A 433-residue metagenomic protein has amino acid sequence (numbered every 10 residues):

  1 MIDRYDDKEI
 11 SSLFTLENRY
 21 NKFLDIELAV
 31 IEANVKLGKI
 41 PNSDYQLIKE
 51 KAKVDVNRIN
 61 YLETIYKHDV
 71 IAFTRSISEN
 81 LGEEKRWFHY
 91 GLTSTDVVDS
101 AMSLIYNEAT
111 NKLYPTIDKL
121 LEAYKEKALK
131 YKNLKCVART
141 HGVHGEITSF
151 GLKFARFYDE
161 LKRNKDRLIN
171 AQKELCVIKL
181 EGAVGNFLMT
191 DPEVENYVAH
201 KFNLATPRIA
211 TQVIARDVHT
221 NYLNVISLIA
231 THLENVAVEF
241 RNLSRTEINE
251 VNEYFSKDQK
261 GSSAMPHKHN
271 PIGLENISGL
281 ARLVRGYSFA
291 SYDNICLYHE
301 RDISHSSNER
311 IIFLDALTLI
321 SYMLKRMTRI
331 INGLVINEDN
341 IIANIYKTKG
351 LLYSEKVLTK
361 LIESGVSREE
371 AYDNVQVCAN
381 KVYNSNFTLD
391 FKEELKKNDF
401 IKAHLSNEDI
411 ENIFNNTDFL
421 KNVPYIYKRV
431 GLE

Functional and structural regions predicted by a protein language model:
M1-E181, F187, P192-Y197, T206 (+5 more regions): A helix-coil-helix interface module used to build multimeric assemblies and to scaffold catalytic/cofactor sites
M1-N18, N42, S263-E433: Catalytic-core signal marking the mid-to-C-terminal active-site face
L24-L28, Y114-A128, Y158, K165 (+6 more regions): Hydrophobic faces of stable alpha-helices that mediate helix-helix packing
E32, I105-I117, I226-N235, F240 (+1 more regions): Alpha-helical support elements that line or immediately flank enzyme active sites and cofactor-binding pockets
D99, Y106, T110, F154 (+5 more regions): Amphipathic alpha-helical coiled-coil segments and their boundaries
K130-N133, R167-N170, E174, L204-R208 (+6 more regions): Conserved helix-loop functional segments at active or binding sites
L152, T220-L228, K356-S364: Short, well-ordered beta-strand elements within core beta-sheets of diverse protein domains
K201-S288: Acidic, glycine-rich loop-and-beta core segments that form the ion-binding/anion-interacting portion of active sites
